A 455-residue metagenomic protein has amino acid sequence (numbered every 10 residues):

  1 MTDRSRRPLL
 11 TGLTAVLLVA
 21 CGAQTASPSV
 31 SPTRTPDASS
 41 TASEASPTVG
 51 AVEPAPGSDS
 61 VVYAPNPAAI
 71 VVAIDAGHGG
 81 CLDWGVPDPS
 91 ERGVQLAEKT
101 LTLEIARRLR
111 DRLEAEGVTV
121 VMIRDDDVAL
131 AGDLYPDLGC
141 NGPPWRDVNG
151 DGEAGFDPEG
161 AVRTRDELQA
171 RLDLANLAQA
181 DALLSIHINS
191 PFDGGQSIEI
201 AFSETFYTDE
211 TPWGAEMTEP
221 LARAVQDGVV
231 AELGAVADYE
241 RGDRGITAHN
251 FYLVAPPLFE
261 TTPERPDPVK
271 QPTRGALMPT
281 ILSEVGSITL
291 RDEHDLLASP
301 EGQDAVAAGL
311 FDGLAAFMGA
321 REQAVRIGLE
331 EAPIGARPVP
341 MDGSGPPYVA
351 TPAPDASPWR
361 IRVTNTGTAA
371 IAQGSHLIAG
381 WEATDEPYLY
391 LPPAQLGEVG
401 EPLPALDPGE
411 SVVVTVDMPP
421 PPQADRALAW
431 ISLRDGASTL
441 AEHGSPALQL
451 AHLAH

Functional and structural regions predicted by a protein language model:
R4-G335, A356, N365, Q373 (+2 more regions): Catalytic-site microenvironment of enzymes that process N-acetyl-hexosamine-containing cell-wall polysaccharides
S344-T351: Short beta-strand segments of immunoglobulin-like
A353-R360, D425-A429: Short, solvent-exposed loop/turn segments enriched in Ser/Thr/Gly
A356-R360, S411-T415, S445-A447: Intrinsic-disorder/low-complexity, polar/charged segments enriched in Ser/Thr/Lys/Arg/Asp/Glu/Gln
V363-N365, M418, L433: Hydrophobic beta-strand positions in extracellular immunoglobulin-like domains
T368-L389, L433-R434: Short acidic, flexible loop segments centered on an aromatic residue
P393-P422: Intrinsically disordered, low-complexity Pro/Gly/Ser/Thr-rich segments with frequent PxxP/GP/PP motifs and embedded
P422-L453: Terminal connector regions
